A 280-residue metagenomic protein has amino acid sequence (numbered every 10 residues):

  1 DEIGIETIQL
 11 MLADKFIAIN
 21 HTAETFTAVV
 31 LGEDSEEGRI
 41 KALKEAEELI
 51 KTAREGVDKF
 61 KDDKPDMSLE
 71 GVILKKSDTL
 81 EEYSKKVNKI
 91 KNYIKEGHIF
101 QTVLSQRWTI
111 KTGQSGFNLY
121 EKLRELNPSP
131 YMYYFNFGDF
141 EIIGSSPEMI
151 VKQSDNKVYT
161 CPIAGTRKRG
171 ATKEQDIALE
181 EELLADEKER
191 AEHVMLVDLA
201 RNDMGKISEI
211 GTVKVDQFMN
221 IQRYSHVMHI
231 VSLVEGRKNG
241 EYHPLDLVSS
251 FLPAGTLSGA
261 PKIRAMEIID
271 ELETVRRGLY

Functional and structural regions predicted by a protein language model:
D1-Y280: Extended alpha-helical targeting/anchoring segments, especially N-terminal organellar/secretory targeting helices
